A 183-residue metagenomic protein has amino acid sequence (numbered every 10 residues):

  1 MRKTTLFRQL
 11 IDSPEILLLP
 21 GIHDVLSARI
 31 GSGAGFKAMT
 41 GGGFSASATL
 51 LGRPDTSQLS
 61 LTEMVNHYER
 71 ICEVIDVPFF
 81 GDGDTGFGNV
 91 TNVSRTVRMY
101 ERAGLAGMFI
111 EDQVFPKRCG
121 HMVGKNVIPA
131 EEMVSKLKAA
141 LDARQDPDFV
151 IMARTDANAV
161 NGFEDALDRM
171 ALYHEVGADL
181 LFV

Functional and structural regions predicted by a protein language model:
R2-V183: Alpha/beta enzyme core
